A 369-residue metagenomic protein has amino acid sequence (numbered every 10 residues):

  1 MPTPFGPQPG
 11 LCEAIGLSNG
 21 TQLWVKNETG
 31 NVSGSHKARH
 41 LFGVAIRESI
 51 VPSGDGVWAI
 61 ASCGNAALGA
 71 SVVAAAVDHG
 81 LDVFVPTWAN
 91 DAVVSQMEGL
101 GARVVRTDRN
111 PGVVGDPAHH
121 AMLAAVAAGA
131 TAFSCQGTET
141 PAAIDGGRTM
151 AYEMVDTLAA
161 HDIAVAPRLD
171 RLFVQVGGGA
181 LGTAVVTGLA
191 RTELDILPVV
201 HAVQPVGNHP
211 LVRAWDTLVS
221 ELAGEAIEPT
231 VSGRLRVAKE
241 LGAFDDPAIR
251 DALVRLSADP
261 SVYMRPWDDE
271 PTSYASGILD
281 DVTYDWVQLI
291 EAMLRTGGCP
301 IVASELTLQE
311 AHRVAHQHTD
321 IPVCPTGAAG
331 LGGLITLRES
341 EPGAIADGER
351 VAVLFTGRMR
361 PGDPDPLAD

Functional and structural regions predicted by a protein language model:
M1-D369: PLP-dependent amino-acid enzyme catalytic core
